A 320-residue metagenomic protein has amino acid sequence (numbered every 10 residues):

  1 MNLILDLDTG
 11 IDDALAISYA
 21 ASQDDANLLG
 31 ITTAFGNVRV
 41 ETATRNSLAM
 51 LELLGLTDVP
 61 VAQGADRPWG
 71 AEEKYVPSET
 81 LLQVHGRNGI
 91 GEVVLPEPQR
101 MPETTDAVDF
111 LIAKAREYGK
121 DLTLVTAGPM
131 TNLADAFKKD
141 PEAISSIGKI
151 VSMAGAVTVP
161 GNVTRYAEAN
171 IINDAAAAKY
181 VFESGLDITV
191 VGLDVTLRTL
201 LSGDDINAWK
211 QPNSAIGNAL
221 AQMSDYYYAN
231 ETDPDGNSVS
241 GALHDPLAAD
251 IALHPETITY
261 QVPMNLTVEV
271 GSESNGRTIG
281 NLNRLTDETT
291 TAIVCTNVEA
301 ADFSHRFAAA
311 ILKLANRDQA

Functional and structural regions predicted by a protein language model:
M1, A20, N27, I172 (+1 more regions): Conformational coupling and interaction surfaces
M1-L7, I11-A49, N88, V94-T196 (+1 more regions): Active-site histidine-anchored catalytic micro-motif
L15-I17, T42-A43, E72-K74, I279-N281 (+1 more regions): Short, glycine/acidic-enriched capping/hinge loops at junctions between secondary-structure elements
L29, T57-Q63, V262-L266: Short N-terminal amphipathic alpha-helices
T33-G36, G64-D66, G271: Acidic/polar N-terminal loop/beta-strand segments that form early-domain functional surfaces
T44-L48, E52-E117, T290-E299, A308 (+2 more regions): Metal-dependent C-N hydrolase catalytic cores
V61, V181, A249: A residue-level signal for conserved active-site and pocket-lining positions in enzyme catalytic cores
E72-V76, T164, S202-D204: Short aromatic-enriched loop/helix-cap "lid" or pocket-rim segments at secondary-structure transitions that line
